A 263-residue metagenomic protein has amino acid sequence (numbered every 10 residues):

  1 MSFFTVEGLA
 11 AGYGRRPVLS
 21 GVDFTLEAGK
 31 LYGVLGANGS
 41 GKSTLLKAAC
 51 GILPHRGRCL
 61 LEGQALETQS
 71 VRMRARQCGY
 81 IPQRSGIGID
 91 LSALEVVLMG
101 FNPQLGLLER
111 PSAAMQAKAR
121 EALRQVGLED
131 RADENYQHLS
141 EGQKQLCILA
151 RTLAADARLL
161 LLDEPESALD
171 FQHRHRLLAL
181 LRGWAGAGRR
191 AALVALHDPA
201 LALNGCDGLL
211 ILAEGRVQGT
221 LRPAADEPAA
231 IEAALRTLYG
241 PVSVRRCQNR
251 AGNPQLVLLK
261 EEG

Functional and structural regions predicted by a protein language model:
L35-A37: The feature captures the beta-strand-to-loop junction immediately N-terminal to the Walker
C50: Helix-to-loop junction immediately C-terminal to a conserved catalytic motif
G57-A65: Conserved ABC transporter NBD signature motif
N135-L139: Conserved ABC ATPase signature
L160-E164: Catalytic Walker B motif of ABC-type/P-loop ATPase nucleotide-binding domains
L196-H197: H-loop/switch region of ABC-family ATPase nucleotide-binding domains
P228-G263: ABC ATPase nucleotide-binding domains
